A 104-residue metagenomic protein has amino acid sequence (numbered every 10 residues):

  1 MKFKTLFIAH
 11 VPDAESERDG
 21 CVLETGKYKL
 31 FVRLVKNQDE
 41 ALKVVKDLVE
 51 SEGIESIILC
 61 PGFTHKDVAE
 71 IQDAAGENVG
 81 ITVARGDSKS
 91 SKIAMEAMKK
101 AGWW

Functional and structural regions predicted by a protein language model:
M1-E17: N-terminal basic/disordered segments at the start of proteins
K4-L6, S56, N78-T82: Structural preference for beta-strand elements that scaffold enzyme active sites
L23-D39: Glycine-rich phosphate-binding "P-loop"
V45-K46, S51-F63: Amphipathic, hydrophobic secondary-structure cores in small proteins
I54, K100-W104: A polyampholytic, Gly/Pro-enriched intrinsically disordered region
G62-F63, G86-K89: Short, ordered loop/turn segments at secondary-structure junctions
V68-G86: Alpha-helix-loop-beta-strand connector modules within alpha/beta enzyme cores
K89-E96: Short, charged, surface-exposed secondary-structure boundary motifs
